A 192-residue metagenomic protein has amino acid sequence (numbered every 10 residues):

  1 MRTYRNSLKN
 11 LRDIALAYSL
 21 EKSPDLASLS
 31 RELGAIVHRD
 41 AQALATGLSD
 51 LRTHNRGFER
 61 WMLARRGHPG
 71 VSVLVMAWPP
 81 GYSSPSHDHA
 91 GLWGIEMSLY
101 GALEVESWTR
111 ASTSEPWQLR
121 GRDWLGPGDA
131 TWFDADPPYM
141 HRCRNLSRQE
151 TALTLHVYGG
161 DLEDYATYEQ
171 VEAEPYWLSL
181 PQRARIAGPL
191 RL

Functional and structural regions predicted by a protein language model:
M1-A43: N-terminal leader/capping segments at the start of a protein or of a new domain
T53-P80: A short glycine-rich, His/Asp/Glu-containing loop-to-beta-strand
H68, I95, R110-M140, S179-R183: Short acidic-glycine-tyrosine-enriched beta hairpin
L74-H89, A135-P138: Conserved short histidine dyad/triad with adjacent acidic residue
P80, G91-E106: Glycine- and acidic-residue-biased ligand/ion/polar-headgroup-sensing regions
I95-M97, Q149-D164: A short hydrophobic beta-strand segment most commonly corresponding to one strand of the jelly-roll/cupin
A135-L155: Ligand-binding loop in jelly-roll beta-barrel domains
V171-L192: Long hydrophobic alpha-helical segments typical of transmembrane helices together with their membrane-interfacial
